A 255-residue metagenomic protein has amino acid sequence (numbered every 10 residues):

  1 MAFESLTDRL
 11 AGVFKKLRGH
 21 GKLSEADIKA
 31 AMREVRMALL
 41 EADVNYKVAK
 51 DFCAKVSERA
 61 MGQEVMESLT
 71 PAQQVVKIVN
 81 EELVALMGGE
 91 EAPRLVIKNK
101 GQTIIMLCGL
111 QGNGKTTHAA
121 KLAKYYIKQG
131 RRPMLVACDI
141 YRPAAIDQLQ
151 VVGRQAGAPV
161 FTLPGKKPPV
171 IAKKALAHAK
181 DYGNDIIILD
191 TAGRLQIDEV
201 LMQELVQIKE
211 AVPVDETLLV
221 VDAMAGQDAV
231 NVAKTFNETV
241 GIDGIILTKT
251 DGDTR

Functional and structural regions predicted by a protein language model:
L6-C138, A145-T191: Primarily NTPase-proximal linker/entry elements flanking Walker-type ATP/GTP-binding cores
R142-P143, G226: Alpha-helix N-cap/helix-start and coil->helix boundary motif
P143-I146, I197-E199: Conserved D-loop-proximal element of ABC-family nucleotide-binding domains
K167-D181, Q196-R255: Conserved catalytic-core segment of NTP-binding enzymes
